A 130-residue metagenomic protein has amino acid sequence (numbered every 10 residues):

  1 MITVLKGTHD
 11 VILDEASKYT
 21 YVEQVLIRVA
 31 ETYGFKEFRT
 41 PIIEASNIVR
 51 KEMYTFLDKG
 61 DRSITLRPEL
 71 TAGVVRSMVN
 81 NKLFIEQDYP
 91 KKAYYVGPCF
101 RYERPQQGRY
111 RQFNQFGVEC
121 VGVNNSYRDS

Functional and structural regions predicted by a protein language model:
M1-S130: TRNA-recognition modules of translation machinery and tRNA-sensing kinases, especially anticodon-binding
